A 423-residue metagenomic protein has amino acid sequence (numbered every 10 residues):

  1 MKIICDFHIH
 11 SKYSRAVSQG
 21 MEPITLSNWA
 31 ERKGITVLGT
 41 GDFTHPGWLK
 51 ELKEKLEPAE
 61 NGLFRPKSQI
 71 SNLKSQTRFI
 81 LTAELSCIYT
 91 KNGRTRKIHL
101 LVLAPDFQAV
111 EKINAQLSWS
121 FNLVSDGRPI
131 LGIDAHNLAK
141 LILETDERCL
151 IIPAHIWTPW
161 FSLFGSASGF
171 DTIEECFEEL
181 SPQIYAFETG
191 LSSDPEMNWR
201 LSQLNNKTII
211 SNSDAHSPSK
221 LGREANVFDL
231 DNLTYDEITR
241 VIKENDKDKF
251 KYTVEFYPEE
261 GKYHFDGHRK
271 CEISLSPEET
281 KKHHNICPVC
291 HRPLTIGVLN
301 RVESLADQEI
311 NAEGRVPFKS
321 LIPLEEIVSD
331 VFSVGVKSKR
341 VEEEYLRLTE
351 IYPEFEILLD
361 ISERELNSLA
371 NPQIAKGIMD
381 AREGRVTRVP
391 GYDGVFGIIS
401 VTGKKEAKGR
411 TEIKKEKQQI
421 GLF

Functional and structural regions predicted by a protein language model:
M1-T95, V386-T387, I399, K404 (+2 more regions): An N-terminally biased module of ancient metal coordination in phosphate/nucleic-acid-related enzymes
K2, K50-Y185: Extended substrate/RNA-proximal surfaces in nucleic-acid metabolism proteins
H8, D42, F79, V102 (+5 more regions): Divalent metal-coordination and catalytic microenvironments
H8-K12, H155, H216: Histidine-centered divalent metal-coordination motifs
R15-S18, L49-K53, F161-S168, W199 (+2 more regions): Histidine/acidic-residue-rich catalytic or RNA/ligand-binding cores of hydrolases and nuclease-related proteins
K207-R223: Short acidic/histidine-rich active-site segments
F250-V316: Cys/His-rich short segments
V328-F423: Low-complexity, acidic/Ser/Thr- and charged residue-rich accessory regions of DNA metabolism proteins
